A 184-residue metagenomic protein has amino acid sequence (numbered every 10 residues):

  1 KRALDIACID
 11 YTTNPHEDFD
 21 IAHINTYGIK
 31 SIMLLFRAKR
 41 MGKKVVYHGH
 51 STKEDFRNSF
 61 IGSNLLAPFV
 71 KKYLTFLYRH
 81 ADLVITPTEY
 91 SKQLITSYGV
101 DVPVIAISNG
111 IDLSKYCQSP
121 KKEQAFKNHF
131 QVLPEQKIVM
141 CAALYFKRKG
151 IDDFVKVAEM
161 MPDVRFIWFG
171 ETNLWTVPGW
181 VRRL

Functional and structural regions predicted by a protein language model:
T13-K30, K44-V46: Short N-terminal targeting/anchoring amphipathic segment
I21-H23, R37-F56, I85, I105: Active-site proximal beta-strand in glycosyltransferases
R40, L65-V84: Membrane-proximal helix-turn-helix segments that form the acceptor-binding/catalytic region of lipid-linked
Y47-K72, S114-K115, G179: Acceptor-binding helix/loop patch of EC 2.4 sugar-transfer enzymes, predominantly nucleotide-sugar-dependent
Y90, G110: Carbohydrate-associated surface elements
I111, A142, R165-R182: Glycosyltransferase donor-sugar binding loop
C117-V132: A short helix/loop element that forms part of the nucleotide-sugar donor recognition site in Leloir-type
L133-K149, V155-M161, I167: Conserved donor-binding/catalytic core segment of Leloir-type glycosyltransferases
